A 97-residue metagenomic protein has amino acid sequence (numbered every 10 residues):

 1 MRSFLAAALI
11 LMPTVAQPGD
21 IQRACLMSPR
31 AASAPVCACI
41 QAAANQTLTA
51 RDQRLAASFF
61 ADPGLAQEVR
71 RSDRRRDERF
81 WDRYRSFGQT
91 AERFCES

Functional and structural regions predicted by a protein language model:
M1-P18: Classic N-terminal secretory signal peptides
P13-P18, L26-A31, Y84-G88: Secretory-pathway extracellular proteins and peptide precursors enriched for disulfide-bonded cysteines
G19-L65: Short N-proximal segments of mature Sec-exported proteins
Q46-S97: Compact alpha-helical subdomains of small soluble proteins
